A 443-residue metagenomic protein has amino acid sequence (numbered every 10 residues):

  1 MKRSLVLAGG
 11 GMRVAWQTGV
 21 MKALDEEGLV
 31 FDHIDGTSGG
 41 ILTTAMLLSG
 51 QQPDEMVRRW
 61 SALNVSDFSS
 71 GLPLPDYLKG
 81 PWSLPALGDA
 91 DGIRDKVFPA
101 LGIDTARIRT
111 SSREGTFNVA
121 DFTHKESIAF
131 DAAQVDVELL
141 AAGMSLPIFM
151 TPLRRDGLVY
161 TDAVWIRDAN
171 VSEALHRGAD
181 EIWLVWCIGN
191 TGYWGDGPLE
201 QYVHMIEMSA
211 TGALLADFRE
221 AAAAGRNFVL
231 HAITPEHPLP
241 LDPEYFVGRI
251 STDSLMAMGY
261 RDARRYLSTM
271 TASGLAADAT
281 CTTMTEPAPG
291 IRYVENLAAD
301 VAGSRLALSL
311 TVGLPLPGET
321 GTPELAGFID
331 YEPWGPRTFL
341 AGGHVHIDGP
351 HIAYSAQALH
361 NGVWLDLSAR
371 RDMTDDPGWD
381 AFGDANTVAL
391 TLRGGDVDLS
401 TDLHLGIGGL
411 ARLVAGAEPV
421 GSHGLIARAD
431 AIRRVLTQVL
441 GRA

Functional and structural regions predicted by a protein language model:
M1-T37, A45-A288: Patatin-like phospholipase
E286-G395, G408: Central antiparallel beta-sheet cores of small beta-barrel/beta-sandwich binding domains
L367-A443: Polybasic, proline/glycine-rich intrinsically disordered low-complexity segments
